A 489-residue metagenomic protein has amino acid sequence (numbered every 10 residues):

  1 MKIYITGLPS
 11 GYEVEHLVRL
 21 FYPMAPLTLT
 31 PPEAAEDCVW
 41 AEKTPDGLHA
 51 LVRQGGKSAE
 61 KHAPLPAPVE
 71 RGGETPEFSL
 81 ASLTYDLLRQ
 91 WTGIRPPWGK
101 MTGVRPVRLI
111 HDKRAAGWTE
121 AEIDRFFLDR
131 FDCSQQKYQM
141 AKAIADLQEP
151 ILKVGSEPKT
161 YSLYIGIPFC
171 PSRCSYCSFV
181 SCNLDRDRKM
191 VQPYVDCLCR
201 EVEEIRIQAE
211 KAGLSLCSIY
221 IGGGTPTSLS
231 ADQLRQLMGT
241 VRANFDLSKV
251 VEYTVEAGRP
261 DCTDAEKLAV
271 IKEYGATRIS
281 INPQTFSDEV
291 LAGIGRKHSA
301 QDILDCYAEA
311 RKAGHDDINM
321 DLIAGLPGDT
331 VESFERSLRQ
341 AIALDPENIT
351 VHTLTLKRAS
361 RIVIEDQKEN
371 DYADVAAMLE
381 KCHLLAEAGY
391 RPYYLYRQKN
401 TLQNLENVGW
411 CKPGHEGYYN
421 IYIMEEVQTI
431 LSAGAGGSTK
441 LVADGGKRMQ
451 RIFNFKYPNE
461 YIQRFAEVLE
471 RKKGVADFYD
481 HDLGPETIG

Functional and structural regions predicted by a protein language model:
M1-R108, D112-A116, E120, D129 (+1 more regions): Radical SAM enzyme core and accessory elements
A34-E36, T355, A359-A433: A C-terminal junction/extension of Radical SAM enzymes
A50-V52, I165, I279-I281: Short beta-strand motif preference
L88-R95, A115-L163: N-terminal [4Fe-4S]-dependent radical SAM core
A143-I144, Y176, V255: Key residue(s) within conserved catalytic/signature motifs
P158-V195: Canonical Radical SAM [4Fe-4S] cluster-binding loop centered on the CxxxCxxC motif and its immediate flanking residues
G166, S280, N348-H352, I421 (+1 more regions): Beta-strand scaffold of nucleotide-dependent catalytic cores
S181-E380: Conserved non-cysteine loop/helix-boundary elements of the Radical SAM core domain that shape
